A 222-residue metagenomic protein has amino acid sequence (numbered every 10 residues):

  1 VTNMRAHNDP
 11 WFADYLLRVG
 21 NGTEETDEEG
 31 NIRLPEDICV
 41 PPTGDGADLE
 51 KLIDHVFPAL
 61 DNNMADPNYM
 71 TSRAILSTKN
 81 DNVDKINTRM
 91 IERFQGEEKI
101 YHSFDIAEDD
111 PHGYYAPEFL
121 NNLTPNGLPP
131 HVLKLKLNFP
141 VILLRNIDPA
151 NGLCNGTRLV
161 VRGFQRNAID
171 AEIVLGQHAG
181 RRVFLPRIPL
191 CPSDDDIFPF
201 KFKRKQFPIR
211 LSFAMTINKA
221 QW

Functional and structural regions predicted by a protein language model:
V1-Q221: RecA-like helicase/translocase P-loop NTPase motor core
